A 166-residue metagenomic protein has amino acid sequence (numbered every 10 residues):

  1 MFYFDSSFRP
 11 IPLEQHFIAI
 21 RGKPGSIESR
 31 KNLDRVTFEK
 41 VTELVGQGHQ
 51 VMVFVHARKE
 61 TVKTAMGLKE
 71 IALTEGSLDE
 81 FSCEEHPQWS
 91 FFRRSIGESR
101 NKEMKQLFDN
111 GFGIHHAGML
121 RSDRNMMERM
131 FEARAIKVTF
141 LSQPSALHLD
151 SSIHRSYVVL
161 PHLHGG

Functional and structural regions predicted by a protein language model:
M1-A72, G113, A117: Conserved interdomain linker/interface between the two RecA-like ATPase lobes of SF2 helicase motors
M1-F2, S156, G165: Signature of the SF2 helicase/ATPase Hel1-core->accessory helical subdomain module
D5, T42-V45, M104, M130-F131 (+1 more regions): Replace "in large, NTP-powered and nucleic-acid-processing enzymes" with "in large, NTP-powered factors and other
S6-F8, P161-H164: Short, acidic/turn-prone active-site loops that include or flank metal/cofactor- and phosphate-binding residues
S7, Q47, Q106, R121 (+1 more regions): Short flexible coil/turn linkers enriched for glycine and charged/polar residues that connect secondary-structure
E60-V138, G165: Conserved C-terminal RecA-like helicase domain
V138-H162: A short beta-strand element within the Helicase C-terminal
